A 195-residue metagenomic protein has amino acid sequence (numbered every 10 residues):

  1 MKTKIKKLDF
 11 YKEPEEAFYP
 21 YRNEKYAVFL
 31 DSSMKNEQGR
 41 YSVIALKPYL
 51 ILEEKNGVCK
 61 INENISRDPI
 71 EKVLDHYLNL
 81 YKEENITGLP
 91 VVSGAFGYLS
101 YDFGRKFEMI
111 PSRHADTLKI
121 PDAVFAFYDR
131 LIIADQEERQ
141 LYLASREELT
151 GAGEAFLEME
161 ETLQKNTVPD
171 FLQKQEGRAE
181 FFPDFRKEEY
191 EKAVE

Functional and structural regions predicted by a protein language model:
M1-A27, S32-I65, F107-E195: Extended accessory regions or peripheral subdomains of proteins
M34, L99-S100: Short, flexible loop/turn elements at secondary-structure junctions
E54, V58-F96, D102-E108: Donor-binding/catalytic cores of nucleotide-activated saccharide and glycerol-phosphate transferases/polymerases
